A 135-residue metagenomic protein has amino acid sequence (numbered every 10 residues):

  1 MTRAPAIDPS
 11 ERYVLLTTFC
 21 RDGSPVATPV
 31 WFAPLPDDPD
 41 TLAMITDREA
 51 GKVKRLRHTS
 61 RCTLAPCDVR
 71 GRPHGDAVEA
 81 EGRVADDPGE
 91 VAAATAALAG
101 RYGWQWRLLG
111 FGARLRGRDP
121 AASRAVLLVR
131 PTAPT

Functional and structural regions predicted by a protein language model:
M1-L15: Short, basic/aromatic recognition patches
M1-P5, S24-V26, D38-I45, D86-A92: A broad, low-specificity signal for short, low-complexity segments enriched in glycine/proline and polar/charged
M1-R3, L127-T132: Short, small/hydrophobic-residue-rich motifs at membrane-helix boundaries and re-entrant hairpins of integral membrane
E11-R48, K54-L56, C62-P66, G75-E79: Short beta-strand segments
E49-R114, S123-L128: Short, structured beta-strand-loop surface elements
R116-R118: Short proline/glycine-enriched turn/loop segments at secondary-structure junctions
